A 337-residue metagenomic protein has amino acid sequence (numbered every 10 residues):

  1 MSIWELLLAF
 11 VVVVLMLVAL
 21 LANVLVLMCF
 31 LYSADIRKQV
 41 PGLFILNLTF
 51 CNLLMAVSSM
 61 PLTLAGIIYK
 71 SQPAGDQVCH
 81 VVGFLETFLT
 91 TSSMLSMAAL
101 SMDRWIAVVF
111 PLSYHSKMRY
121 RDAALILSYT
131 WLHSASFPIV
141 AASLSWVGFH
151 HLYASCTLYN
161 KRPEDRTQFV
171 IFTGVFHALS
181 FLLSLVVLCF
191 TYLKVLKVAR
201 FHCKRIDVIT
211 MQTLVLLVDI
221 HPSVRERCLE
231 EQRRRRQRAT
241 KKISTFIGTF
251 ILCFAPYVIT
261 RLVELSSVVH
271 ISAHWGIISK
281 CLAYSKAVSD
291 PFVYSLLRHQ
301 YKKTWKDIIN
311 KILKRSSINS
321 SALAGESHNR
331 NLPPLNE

Functional and structural regions predicted by a protein language model:
M1-L21, E337: Extracellular N-terminal segment of 7TM GPCRs
W4-V13, I36-M102, A107-K117: Extracellular TM2-ECL1-early TM3 structural module of rhodopsin-like
V12, M16, C29, L54-K70 (+6 more regions): Helix-to-loop junction signature of class
L15-A19, N47-M60, T87, I126-P138 (+3 more regions): Alpha-helical transmembrane segments of multi-pass membrane proteins
Y69-T87, S116, R121-A124, W131-L182: Loop architecture of class A 7-transmembrane GPCRs
M97-M102, I106-V109, A142-H151, F176-V215 (+1 more regions): Class A (rhodopsin-like) GPCR signature focused on the TM5-ICL3 interface and adjacent 7TM helical core
V187-L188, G248-C253, V258-L262, W275-E326: Seventh transmembrane helix
F201-K241, T245, H299-E337: Intrinsically disordered regulatory tails of 7TM GPCRs
